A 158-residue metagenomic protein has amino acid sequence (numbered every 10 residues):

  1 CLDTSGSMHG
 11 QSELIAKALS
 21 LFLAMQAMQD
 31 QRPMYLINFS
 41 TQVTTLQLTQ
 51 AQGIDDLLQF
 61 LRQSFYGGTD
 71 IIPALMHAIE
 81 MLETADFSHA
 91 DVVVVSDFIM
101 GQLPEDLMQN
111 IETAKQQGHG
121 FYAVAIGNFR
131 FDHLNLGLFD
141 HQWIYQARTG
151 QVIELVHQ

Functional and structural regions predicted by a protein language model:
C1-Q50, A74, D91-V95, N128: Von Willebrand factor
Q11-I15, I71-I72, Q102-M108: Active-site-adjacent loop/helix micro-motif of nuclease/hydrolase catalytic cores
L23-A27, G67, T113-G118: Substrate-engagement module of ASCE P-loop NTPases
D30-R32, S88, Q117-F121: Loop/turn elements at helix/coil->beta-strand transitions in domains of secreted/extracellular proteins
T44, D56-A90, I99-Q102, V124-L134: Von Willebrand factor
L48-F65, H141-T149: Acidic, Ser/Thr-rich peripheral helices and adjacent loops at domain boundaries
D70-H77, D132-Q158: C-terminal helix of von Willebrand factor
I99-Q146: VWA/integrin I-like adhesion module and closely mimicked acidic/polar interface patches used
